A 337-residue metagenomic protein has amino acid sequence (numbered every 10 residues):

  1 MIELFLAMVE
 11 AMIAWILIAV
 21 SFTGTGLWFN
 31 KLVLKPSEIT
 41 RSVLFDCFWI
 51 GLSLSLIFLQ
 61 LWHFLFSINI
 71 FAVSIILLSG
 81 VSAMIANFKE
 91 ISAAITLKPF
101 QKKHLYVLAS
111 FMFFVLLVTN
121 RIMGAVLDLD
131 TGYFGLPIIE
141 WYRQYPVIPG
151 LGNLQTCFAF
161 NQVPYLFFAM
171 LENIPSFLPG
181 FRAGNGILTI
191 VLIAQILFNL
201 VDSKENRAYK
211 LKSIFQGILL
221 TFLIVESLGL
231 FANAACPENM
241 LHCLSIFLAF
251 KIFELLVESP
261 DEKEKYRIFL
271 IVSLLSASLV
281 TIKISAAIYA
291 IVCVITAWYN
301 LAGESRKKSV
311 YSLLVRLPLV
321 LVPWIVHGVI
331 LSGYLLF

Functional and structural regions predicted by a protein language model:
M1-K98: Membrane-embedded, hydrophobic transmembrane alpha-helices
S21-F22, G26-F29, M240-P260, I268 (+1 more regions): Specific aromatic-rich, kink-prone transmembrane helix
Q60-H63, I268-I284, I288-I295, G333: Membrane-interface alpha helices of multi-pass inner-membrane proteins
I68-S74, T96-L108, A208-K212, E264-R267 (+1 more regions): Membrane-interfacial entry segments at the cytosolic side of transmembrane helices
A83-I85, K89-I91, K102, Y289-P318: Perimembrane helix-loop-helix junctions
L116-S213, A232-A234: Active-site lumenal/periplasmic loops and adjacent helix-entry segments of GT-C-fold, multi-pass membrane
M123-V126, F167, Y311-F337: Membrane-lumen/periplasm interface segments of specific transmembrane helices in polyprenyl phosphate-linked
G184-L188, A208, F215, S227-E254: Multi-pass, polyprenyl lipid-linked donor-dependent membrane glycosyltransferases
